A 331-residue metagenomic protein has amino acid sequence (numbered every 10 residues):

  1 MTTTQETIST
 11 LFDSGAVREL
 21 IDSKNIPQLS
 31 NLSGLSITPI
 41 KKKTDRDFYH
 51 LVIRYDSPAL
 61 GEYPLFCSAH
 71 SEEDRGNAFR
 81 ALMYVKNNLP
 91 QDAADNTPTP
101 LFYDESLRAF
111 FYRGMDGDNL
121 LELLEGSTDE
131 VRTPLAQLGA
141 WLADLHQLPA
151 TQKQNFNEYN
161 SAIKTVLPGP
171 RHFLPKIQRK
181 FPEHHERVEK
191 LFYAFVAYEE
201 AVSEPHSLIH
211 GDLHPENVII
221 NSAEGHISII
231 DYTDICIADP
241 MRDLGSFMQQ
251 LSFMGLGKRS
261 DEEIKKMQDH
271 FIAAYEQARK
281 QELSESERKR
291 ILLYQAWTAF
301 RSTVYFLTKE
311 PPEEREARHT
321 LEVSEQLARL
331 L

Functional and structural regions predicted by a protein language model:
M1-K42, T308-L331: Regulatory N- and C-terminal appendages and interdomain linkers associated with kinase/kinase-like NTP transferase
F12-T38, A150-G211, N221, K280: An alpha-helical support segment within catalytic cores of ATP-dependent transferases
I40-E62, F195-R242: Active-site acidic catalytic loop and adjacent metal/ATP-binding pocket of ATP-dependent phosphoryl transfer enzymes
F66-L107, G126-D144: A conserved alpha-helical element in kinase catalytic cores
K86, H146-A150, M248, S252-G255: Protein kinase-like catalytic domain
F110-D118: Short pocket-lining segment of the protein kinase catalytic domain that shapes the ATP-binding cleft
K180, Q281-L331: Helical subdomain adjoining the active site within ATP-dependent kinase catalytic cores
D243-K280, Q295-E313: Active-site activation/catalytic loop segments of kinase-like enzymes and analogous catalytic loops in related
